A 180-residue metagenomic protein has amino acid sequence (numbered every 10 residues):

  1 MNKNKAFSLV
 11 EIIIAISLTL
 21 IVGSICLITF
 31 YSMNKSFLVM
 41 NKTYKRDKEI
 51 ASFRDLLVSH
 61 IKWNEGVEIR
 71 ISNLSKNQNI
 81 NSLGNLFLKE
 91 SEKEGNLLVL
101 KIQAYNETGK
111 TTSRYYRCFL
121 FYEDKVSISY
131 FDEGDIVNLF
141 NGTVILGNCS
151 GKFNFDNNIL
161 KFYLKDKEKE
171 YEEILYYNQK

Functional and structural regions predicted by a protein language model:
K3-K62: Aliphatic-rich helix starts adjacent to a transmembrane/signal segment
L18, N106, D166-E168: Beta-strand elements of well-folded, non-transmembrane domains
T19, K42-K45, E49, L56 (+5 more regions): Generic alpha-helix signal with a bias toward terminal, lower-confidence helices and secondary-structure junctions
Y31, F37, Y44, Y105 (+6 more regions): Sequence-level detector for tyrosine residue identity
L38-E92: N-terminal export/targeting and maturation segments
I71-N157: Type IV pilin-like appendage domain
I145-K180: Short linear sequence signals and composition-biased patches located at protein termini or domain-edge surfaces
